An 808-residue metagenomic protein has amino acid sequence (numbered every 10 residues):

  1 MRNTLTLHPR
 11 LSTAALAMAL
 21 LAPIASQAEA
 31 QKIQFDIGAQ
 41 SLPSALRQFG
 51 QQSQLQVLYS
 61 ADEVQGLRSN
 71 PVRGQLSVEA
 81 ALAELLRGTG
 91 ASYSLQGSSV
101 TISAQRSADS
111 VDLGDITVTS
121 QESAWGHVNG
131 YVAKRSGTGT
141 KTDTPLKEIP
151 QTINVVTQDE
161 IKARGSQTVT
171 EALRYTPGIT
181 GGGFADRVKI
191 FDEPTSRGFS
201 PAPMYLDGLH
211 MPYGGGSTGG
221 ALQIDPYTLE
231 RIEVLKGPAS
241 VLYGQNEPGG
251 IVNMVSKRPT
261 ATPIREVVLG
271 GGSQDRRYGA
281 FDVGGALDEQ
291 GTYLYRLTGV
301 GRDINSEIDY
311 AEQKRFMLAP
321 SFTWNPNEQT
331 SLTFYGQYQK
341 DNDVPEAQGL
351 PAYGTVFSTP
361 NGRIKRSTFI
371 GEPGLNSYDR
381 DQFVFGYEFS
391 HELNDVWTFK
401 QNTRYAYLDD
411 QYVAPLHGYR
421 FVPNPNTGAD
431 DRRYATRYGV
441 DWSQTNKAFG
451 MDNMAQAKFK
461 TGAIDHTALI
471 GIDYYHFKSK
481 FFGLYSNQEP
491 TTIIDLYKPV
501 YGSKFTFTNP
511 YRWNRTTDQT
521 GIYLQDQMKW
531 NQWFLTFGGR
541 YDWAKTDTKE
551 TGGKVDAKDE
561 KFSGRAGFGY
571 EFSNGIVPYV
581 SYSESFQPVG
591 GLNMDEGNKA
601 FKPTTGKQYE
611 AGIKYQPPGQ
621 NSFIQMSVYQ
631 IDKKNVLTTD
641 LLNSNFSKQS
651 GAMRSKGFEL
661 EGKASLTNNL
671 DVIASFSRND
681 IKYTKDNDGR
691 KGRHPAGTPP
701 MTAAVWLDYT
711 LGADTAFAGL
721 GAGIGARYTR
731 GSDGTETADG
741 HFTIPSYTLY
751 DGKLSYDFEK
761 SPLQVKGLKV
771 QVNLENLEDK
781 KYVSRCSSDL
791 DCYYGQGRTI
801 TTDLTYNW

Functional and structural regions predicted by a protein language model:
S103, V132-N154, Q158, Q167-H210 (+1 more regions): Extracytoplasmic beta-strand/coil segments of soluble accessory domains associated with Gram-negative outer-membrane
G181, E193, L209-K236, M254-S256: Short acidic/polar hinge/loop motifs at secondary-structure boundaries that mediate gating or recognition
P212-Y213, T228-E230, V241-P320, P326-T330 (+2 more regions): Outer-membrane beta-barrel translocator/receptor signature
R302-S306, L318-N325, Q329-E392, D409-N446 (+2 more regions): Acidic/polar loop-and-plug regions of large Gram-negative outer-membrane beta-barrel proteins
T323-N327, N446, D465-L469, D473-F477 (+1 more regions): Structural signature of Gram-negative outer-membrane beta-barrels, strongest in the C-terminal barrel of TonB-dependent
S390-R404, L408-L416, P578, P603-S665 (+2 more regions): Membrane-embedded beta-barrel scaffold of Gram-negative outer-membrane proteins
Q532, Q630, Q649-E736, E778-K781 (+1 more regions): Gram-negative outer-membrane beta-barrel transporters
R727-T735, Y756-W808: C-terminal beta-signal and adjacent terminal beta-strands/loops of Gram-negative outer-membrane beta-barrel proteins
